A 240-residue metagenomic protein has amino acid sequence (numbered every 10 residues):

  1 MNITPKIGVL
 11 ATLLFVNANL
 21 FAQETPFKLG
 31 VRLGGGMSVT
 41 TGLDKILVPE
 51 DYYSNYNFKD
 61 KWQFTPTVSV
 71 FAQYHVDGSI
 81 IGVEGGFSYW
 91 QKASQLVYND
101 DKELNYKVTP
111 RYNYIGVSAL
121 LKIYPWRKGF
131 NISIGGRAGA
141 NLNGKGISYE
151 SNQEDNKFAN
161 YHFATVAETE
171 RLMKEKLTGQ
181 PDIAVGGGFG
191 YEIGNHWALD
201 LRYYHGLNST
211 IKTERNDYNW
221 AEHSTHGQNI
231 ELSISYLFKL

Functional and structural regions predicted by a protein language model:
M1-V9: Bacterial N-terminal signal peptides that target proteins for export
A18-A22: Sec/Tat signal peptide C-region and signal peptidase I cleavage site
Q23-H75, E154, A167, L237-L240: Short glycine/proline- and aromatic-enriched beta-strand/turn motifs that initiate or cap beta-hairpins
T25-F27, W62-P66, R111-I115, G179-V185 (+1 more regions): Residues that define the transmembrane beta-barrel architecture of outer-membrane proteins
V31-M37, P66-Y74, F87-Y89, V117-I123 (+4 more regions): Residues on the lipid-exposed face of transmembrane beta-strands in outer-membrane beta-barrel proteins
L43-K59, K92-Y112, L142-T178, T210-S224: Flexible, solvent-exposed loop segments that connect beta-strands
S79-V83, G129-F130, N195-L201, L240: Repeated loop/turn-to-beta-strand initiation elements of outer-membrane beta-barrel proteins
H226-L240: Outer-membrane beta-barrel "beta-signal"
